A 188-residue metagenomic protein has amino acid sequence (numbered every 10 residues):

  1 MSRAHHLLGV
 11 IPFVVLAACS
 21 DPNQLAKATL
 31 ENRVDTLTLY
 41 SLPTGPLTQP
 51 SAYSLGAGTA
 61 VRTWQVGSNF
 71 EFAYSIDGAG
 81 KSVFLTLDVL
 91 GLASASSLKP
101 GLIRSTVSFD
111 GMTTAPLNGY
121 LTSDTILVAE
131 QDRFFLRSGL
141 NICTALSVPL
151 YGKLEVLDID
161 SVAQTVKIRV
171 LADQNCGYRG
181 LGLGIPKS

Functional and structural regions predicted by a protein language model:
M1-A17: Sec-dependent bacterial lipoprotein signal peptides
C19-S188: Surface-exposed, beta-sheet-biased, low-hydrophobicity segments with strongly acidic/polar composition
